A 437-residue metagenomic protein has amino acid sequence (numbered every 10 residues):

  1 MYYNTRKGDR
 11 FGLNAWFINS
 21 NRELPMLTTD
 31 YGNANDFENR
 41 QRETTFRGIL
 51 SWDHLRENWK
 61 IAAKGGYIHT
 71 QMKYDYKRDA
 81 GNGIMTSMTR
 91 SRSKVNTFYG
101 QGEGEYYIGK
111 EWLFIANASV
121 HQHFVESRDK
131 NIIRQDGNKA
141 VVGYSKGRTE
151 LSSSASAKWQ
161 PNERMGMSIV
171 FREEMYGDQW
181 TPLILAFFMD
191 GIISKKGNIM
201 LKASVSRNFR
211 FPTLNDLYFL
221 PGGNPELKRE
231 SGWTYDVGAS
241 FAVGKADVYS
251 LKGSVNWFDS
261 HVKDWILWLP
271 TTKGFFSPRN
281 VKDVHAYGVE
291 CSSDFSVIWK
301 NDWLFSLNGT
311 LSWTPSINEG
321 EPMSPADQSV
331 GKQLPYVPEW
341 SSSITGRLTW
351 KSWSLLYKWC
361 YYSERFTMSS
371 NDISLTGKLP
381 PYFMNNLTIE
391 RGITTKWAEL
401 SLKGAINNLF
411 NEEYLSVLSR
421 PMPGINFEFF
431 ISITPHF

Functional and structural regions predicted by a protein language model:
R6-I61, G65-N96: Flexible loop and strand-edge segments within Gram-negative outer membrane beta-barrel domains
R6-R10, L55-K60, Y107-L113, E163-R164 (+5 more regions): Short loop/turn motifs that connect adjacent beta-strands in outer-membrane beta-barrel proteins
F17-N21, R56, Y67-K73, V120-E126 (+13 more regions): Transmembrane beta-strands of outer-membrane beta-barrel pores
R56-Y76, S194, M200-K202, R229-Y287 (+2 more regions): Membrane-embedded beta-barrel scaffold of Gram-negative outer-membrane proteins
Y67, N82-S168, P335, K358: Outer-membrane beta-barrel transmembrane domain signature of Gram-negative proteins, especially the mid-to-C-terminal
E111-L113, S119, Q135-S260: Structural signature of Gram-negative outer-membrane beta-barrels, strongest in the C-terminal barrel of TonB-dependent
Q160-M165, W257-H261, N280-M368: Gram-negative outer-membrane beta-barrel transporters
K263, Y361-S370, K378-F437: C-terminal beta-signal and adjacent terminal beta-strands/loops of Gram-negative outer-membrane beta-barrel proteins
